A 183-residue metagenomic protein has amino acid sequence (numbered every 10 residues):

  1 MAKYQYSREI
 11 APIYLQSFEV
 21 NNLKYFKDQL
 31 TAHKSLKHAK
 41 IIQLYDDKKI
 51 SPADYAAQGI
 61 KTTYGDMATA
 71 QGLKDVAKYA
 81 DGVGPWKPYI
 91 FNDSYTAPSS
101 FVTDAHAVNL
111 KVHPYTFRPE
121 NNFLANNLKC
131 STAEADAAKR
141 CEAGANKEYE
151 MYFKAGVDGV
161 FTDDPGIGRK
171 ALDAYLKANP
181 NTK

Functional and structural regions predicted by a protein language model:
M1-K183: Catalytic cores of phosphodiester-bond hydrolases, prominently lipid phosphodiesterases
